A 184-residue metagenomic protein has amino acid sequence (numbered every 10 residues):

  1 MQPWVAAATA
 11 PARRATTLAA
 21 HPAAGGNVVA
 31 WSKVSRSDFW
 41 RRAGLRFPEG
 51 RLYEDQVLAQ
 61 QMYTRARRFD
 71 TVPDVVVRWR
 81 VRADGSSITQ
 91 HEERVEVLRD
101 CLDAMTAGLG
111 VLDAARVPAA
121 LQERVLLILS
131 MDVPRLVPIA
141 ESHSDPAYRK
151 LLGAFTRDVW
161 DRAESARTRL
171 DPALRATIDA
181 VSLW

Functional and structural regions predicted by a protein language model:
M1-V111, P138: Donor-binding/catalytic cores of nucleotide-activated saccharide and glycerol-phosphate transferases/polymerases
R80-W184: C-terminal subregions of glycosyltransferases and related glycan-biosynthesis enzymes
